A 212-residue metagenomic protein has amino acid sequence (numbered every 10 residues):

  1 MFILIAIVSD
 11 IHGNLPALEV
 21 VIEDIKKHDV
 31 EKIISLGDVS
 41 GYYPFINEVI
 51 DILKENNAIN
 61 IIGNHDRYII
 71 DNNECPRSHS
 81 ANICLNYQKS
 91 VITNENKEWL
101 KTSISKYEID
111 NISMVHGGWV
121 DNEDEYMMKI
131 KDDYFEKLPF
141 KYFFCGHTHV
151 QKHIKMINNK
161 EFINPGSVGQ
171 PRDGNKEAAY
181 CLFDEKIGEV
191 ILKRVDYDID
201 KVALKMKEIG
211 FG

Functional and structural regions predicted by a protein language model:
I3, R77-H79, I112-K137, P171: Active-site-proximal segments of metal-dependent phosphoesterases and phosphodiesterases across multiple
L4-H12, N111-G118, F162-G166: Active-site-proximal beta-strand elements of phosphoester/diester hydrolases
A6, I34, I59, I112 (+2 more regions): Hydrophobic "anchor" residues on beta-strands that sit immediately upstream of conserved functional sites
A6-S9, G13-K97: Core catalytic region of metal-dependent phosphoesterases/phosphodiesterases, especially metallo-beta-lactamase-like
H12-A17, G41-P44, H65-I70, V120-N122 (+2 more regions): Active-site environment of divalent metal-dependent phosphoester hydrolases
S105-D110, I154-N158: Short acidic-hydrophobic surface loop/beta-edge motif
G117, M128-M156, K160-P165, A178: Anionic-ligand binding region
K155-G212: Acidic, His/Gly-rich catalytic cores of divalent-metal-dependent hydrolytic chemistry
